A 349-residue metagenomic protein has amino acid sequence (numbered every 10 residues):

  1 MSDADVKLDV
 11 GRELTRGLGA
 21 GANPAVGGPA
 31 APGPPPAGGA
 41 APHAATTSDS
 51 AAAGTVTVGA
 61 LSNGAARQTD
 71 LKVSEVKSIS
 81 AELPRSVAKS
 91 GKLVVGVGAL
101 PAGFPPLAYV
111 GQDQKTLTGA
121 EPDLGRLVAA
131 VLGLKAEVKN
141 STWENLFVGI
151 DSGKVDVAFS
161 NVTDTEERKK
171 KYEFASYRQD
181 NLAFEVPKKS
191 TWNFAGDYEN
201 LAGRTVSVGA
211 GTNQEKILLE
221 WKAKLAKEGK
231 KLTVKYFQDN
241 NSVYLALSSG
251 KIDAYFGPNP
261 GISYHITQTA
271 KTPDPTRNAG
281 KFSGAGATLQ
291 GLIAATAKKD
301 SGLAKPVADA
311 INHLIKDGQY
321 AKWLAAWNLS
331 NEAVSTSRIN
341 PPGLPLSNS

Functional and structural regions predicted by a protein language model:
P35, G39-K77, G125, A130 (+2 more regions): Extended ligand-binding regions for polar small-molecule ligands
A45-F159: Extracytoplasmic small-molecule ligand-binding "clamshell" domains of the periplasmic binding protein/Venus flytrap
A102, K115-V131, V162, D180-D239 (+2 more regions): Bilobed "Venus flytrap"/periplasmic-binding protein-like clamshell domains and structurally analogous long
V128, I150-D151, L201, L247-S248 (+2 more regions): Hydrophobic residues within well-ordered alpha-helices
L134, S152-S160, R204, L232 (+1 more regions): Alpha-to-beta junction loops
K135-N200: Acidic, polar ligand-binding/catalytic clefts
V162-K169, L218-E220, D253-L289, A326: A ligand-binding cleft/hinge motif common to bilobed small-molecule-binding domains
Q179-V186, A270-D309, S330-S349: Periplasmic-binding protein-like
